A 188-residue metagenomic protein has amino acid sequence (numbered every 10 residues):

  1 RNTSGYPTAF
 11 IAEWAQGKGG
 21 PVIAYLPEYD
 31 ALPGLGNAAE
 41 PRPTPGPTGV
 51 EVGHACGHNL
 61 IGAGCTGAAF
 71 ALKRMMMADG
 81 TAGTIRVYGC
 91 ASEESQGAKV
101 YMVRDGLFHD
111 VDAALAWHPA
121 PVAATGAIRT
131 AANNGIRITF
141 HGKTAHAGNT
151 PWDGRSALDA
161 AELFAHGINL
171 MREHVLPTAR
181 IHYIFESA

Functional and structural regions predicted by a protein language model:
R1-G19: A non-catalytic alpha/beta surface segment that caps or lines the substrate-entry region of metallo-dependent hydrolase
F10-I11, L32-P33, E40-G53, N59-L60 (+1 more regions): Histidine/acidic-residue-rich, glycine-tolerant segments that coordinate divalent metal ions
G19-P21, G49: Residue-level detector of alpha-helix boundary/anchor positions
I61-C65: Alpha-helical transmembrane segments that form the membrane-embedded catalytic/substrate-binding core of multi-pass
